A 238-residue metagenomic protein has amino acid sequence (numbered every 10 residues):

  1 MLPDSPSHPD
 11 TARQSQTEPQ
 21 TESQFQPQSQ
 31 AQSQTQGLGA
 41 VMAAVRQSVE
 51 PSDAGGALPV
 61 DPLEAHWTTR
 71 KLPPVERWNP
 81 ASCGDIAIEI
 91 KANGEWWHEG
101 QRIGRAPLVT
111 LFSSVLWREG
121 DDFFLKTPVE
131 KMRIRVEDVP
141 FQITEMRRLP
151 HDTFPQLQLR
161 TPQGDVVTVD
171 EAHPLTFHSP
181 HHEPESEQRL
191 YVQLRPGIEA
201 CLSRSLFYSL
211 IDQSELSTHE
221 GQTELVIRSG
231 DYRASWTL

Functional and structural regions predicted by a protein language model:
M1-E18, E22-L238: Long, non-globular segments of proteins
